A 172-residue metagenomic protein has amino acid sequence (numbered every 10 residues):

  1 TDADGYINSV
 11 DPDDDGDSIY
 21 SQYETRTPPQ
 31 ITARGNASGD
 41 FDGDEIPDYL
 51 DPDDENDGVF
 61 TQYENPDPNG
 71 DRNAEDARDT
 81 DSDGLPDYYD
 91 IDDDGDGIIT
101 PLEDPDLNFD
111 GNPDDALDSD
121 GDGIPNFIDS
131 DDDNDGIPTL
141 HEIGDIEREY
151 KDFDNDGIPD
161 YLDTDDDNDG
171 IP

Functional and structural regions predicted by a protein language model:
T1-P172: Extracellular calcium-associated, cysteine-rich motifs in secreted modular proteins
